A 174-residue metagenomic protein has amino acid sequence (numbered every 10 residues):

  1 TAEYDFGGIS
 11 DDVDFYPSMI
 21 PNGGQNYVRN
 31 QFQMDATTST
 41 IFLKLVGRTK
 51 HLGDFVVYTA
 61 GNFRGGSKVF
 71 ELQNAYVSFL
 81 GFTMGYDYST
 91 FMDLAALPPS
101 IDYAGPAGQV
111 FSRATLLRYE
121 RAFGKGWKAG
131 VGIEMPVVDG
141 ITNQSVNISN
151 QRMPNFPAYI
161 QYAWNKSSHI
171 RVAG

Functional and structural regions predicted by a protein language model:
T1-V13, G23-D139, N150-P157, Q161-S167: Outer membrane beta-barrel
Y16-M19: Predominantly five- to eight-bladed beta-propeller fold
Q144-S149: Active-site cleft segment of glycoside hydrolase catalytic domains centered on the general acid/base Glu
